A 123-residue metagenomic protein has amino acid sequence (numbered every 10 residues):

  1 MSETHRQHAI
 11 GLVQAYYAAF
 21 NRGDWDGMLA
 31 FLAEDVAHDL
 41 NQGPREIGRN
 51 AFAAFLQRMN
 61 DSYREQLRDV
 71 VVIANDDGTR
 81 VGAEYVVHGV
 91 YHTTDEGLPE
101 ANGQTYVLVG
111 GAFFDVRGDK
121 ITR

Functional and structural regions predicted by a protein language model:
M1-R123: C-terminal and inter-domain tail/linker signature
